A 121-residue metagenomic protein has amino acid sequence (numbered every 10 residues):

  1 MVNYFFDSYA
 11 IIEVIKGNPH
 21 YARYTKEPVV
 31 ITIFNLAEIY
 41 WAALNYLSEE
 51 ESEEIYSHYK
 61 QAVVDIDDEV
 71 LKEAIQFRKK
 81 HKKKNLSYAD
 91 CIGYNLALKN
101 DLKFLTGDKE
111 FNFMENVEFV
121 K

Functional and structural regions predicted by a protein language model:
M1-I31, A42-E54: Short, well-structured N-terminal submotif of metal-dependent ribonuclease cores
M1-N3, K26-V29, Q61-A62, L98-K103: Short active-site oxyanion
V2, Y94-K121: Acidic, PIN/NYN-like endoribonuclease modules and their adjacent C-terminal/linker elements
F6-D7, I31-I33, L86-S87, D108-K109: Histidine- and aromatic-rich ligand-binding microenvironments
I11-I12, L36, F111-N112: A generic structural signal for short hydrophobic patches within well-formed alpha-helices
E27-I31, Q61-V63, M114-K121: Active-site regions of enzymes building and remodeling cell-envelope glycoconjugates
L36, Y40-V64, E69: Active-site-proximal, substrate-binding regions of enzyme catalytic domains and RNA-binding/basic surfaces
V64-K103: Active-site neighborhoods of divalent-metal-dependent phosphate/nucleic-acid chemistry enzymes
